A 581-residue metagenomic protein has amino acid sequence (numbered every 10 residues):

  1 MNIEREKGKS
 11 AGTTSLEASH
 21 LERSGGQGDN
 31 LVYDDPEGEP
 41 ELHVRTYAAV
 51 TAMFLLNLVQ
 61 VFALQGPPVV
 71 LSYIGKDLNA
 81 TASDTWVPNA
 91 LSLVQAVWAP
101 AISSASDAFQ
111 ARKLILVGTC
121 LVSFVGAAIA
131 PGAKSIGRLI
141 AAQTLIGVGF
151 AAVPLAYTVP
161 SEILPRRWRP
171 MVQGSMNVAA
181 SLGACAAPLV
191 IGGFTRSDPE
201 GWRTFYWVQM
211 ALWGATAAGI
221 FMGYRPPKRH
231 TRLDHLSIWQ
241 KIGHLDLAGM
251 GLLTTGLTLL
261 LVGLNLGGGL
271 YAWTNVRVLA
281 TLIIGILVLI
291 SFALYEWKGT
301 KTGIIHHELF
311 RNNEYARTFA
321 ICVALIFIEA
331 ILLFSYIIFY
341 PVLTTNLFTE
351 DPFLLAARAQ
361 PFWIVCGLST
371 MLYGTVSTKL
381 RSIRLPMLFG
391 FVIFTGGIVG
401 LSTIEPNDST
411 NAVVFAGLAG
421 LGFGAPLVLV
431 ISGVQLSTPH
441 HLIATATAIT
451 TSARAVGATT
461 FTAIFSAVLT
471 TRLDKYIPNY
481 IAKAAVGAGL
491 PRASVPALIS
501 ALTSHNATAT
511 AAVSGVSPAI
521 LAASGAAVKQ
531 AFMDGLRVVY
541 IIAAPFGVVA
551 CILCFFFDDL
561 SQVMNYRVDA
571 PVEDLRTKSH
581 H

Functional and structural regions predicted by a protein language model:
M1-A63, P67, K76: Cytosolic juxtamembrane N-terminal segment immediately preceding the first transmembrane helix of multi-pass
M1-G25, G38, A501-H581: Transmembrane-helix exit segments and adjacent C-terminal regions of multi-pass membrane proteins
A52-Y73, N79, T85-L91, W98 (+2 more regions): Transmembrane core module of solute transporters
I74-G75, A105-D107, L139, V190-P199 (+5 more regions): Interfacial helix-cap and linker-helix signal at transmembrane-aqueous boundaries of multi-pass secondary transporters
A99-A248: Helix-loop-helix hairpins in multi-pass membrane proteins, especially solute transporters
G132-A142, S402-A416, R472-I481: Helix-loop junctions at membrane interfaces in 12-TM secondary transporters
R166, P170, V178-A179, G183-T195 (+2 more regions): Small-residue-rich alpha-helical segments with characteristic i,i+4
E200-A320, A324: Hydrophobic transmembrane-helix bundles of small-molecule transporters
